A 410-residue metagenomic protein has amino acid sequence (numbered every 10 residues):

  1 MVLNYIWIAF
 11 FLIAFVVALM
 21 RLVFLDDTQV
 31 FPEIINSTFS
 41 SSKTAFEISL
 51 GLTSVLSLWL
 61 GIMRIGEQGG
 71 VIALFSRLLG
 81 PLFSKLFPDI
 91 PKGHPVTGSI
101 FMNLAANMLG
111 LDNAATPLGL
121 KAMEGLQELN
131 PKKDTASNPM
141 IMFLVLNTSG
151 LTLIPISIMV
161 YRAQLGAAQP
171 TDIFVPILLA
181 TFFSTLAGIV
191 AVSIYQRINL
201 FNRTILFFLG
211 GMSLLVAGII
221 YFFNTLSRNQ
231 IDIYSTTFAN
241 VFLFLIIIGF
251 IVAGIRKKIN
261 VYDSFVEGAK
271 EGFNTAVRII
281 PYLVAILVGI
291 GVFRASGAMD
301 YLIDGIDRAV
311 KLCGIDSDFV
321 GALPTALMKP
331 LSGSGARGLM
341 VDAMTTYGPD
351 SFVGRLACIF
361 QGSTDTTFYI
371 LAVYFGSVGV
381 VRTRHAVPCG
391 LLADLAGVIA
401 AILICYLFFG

Functional and structural regions predicted by a protein language model:
M1-S54, A163-F293, L312-C313, H385-G410: Signature of multi-pass transmembrane helix bundles
V2, P91, G98-I100, T135-M140 (+4 more regions): Generic hydrophobic alpha-helical membrane-segment signal
Y5, E33, H94, F101 (+7 more regions): Hydrophobic alpha-helical context, especially transmembrane and signal-peptide helices
Q29-E128, K257-T346: Membrane-embedded alpha-helical segments and adjacent helix-loop junctions characteristic of multi-pass solute
N36-F39, F46, P95-T97, K132-M140 (+2 more regions): Hydrophobic alpha-helical segments, principally membrane-spanning helices and signal/leader peptides
F101, A105, M140, I231-Y234 (+2 more regions): Generic signal for short, ordered secondary-structure residues within or immediately flanking folded domains
A114-A115, A122-Y161, A167-R197, L323-G410: C-terminal transmembrane helix pair
